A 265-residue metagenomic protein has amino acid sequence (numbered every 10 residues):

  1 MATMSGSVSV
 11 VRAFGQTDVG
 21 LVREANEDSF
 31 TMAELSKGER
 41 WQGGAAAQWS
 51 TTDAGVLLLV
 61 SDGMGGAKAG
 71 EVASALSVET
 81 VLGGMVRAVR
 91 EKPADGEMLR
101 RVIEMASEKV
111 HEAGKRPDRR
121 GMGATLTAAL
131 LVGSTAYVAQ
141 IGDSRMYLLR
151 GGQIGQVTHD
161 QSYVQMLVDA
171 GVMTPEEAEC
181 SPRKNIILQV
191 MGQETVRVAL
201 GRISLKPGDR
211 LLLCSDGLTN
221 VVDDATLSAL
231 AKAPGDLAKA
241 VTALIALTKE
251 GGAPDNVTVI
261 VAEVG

Functional and structural regions predicted by a protein language model:
M1-G265: PP2C/PPM-type serine/threonine phosphatase catalytic domain
